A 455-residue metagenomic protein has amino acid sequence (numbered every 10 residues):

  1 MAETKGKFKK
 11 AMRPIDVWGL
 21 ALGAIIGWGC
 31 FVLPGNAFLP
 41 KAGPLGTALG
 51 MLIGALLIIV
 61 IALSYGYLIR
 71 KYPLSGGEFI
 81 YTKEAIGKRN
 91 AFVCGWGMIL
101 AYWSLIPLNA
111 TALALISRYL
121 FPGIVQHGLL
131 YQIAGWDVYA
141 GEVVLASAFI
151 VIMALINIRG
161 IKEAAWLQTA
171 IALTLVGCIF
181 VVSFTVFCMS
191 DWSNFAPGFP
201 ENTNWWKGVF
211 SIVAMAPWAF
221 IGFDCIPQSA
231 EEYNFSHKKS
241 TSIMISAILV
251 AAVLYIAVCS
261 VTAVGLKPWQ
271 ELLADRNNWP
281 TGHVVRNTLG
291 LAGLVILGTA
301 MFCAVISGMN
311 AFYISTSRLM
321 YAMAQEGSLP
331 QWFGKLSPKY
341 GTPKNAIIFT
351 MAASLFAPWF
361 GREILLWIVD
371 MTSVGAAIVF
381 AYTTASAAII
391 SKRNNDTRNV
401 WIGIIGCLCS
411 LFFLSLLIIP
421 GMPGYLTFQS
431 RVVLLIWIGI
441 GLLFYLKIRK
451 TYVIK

Functional and structural regions predicted by a protein language model:
M1-G35, L39-L45, I58-L63, L74-S75 (+3 more regions): Membrane-interface "cap" regions at the ends of multi-pass membrane proteins
T4-K10, P44-A48, I124-G141, T169-G298 (+1 more regions): Helix-loop-helix junctions that connect adjacent transmembrane segments in multi-pass membrane transporters
F8, I69, V93, A148-I171 (+3 more regions): Membrane-water interface regions at transmembrane-helix termini and the short interhelical loops of multi-pass membrane
A11-A21, G87-A101, A146-A148, T203-A216 (+4 more regions): Select transmembrane alpha-helical segments in multipass membrane proteins
L49, I59-I150, L155, M301-A322 (+1 more regions): Hydrophobic transmembrane alpha-helices that form the core helical bundles of multi-pass secondary transporters
I80-T82, G87, Y119-I124, I245-N310 (+2 more regions): TM-loop-TM module centered on a large, flexible mid-protein loop between adjacent transmembrane helices in multi-pass
G141-M189, T203-W206, M244-L249, T372-Y382 (+2 more regions): Membrane-interface loop-to-helix entry segments
M371-A376, A388, T397-K455: A generic transmembrane alpha-helix motif of multi-pass inner-membrane proteins
